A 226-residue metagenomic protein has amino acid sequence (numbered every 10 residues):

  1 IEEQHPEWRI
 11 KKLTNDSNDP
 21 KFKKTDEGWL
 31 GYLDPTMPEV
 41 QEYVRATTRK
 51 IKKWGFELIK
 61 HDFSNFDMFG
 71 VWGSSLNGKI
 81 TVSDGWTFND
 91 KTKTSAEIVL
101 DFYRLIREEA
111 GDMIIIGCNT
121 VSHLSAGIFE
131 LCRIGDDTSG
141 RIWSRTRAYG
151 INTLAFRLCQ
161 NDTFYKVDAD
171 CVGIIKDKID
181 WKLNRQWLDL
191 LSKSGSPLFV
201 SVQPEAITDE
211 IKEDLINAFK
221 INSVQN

Functional and structural regions predicted by a protein language model:
E2-P38, E42, K93-K212: Glycan-recognition surfaces
W8-L13, K79-G85, D137-S139, N222-Q225: Short, structured secondary-structure boundary patches
P35-F63: An active-site-proximal structural segment forming one wall of the substrate-binding cleft that immediately precedes
T47-K50, W54, L105-E109, S196 (+2 more regions): Generic, well-ordered alpha-helical scaffold segments in large soluble proteins
K53, E57, D112, F199 (+2 more regions): Intrinsically disordered or highly flexible coil/loop and linker segments, enriched in small and charged/polar residues
K60-T92: Active-site-proximal loop/short-helix segments that contain or immediately flank catalytic acid/base residue(s)
G70, N77-G78, C132, R141 (+1 more regions): Alpha-helix boundary/capping detector
P204-N226: Extracellular ligand-binding/catalytic regions of CAZymes and related secreted enzymes and adhesion modules
